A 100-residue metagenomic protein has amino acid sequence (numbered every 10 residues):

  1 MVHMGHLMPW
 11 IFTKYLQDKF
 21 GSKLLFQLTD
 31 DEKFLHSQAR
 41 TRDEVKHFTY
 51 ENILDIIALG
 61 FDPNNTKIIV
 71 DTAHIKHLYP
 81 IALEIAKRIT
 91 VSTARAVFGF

Functional and structural regions predicted by a protein language model:
M1-F100: NTP-dependent nucleotidyl-transfer catalytic core
